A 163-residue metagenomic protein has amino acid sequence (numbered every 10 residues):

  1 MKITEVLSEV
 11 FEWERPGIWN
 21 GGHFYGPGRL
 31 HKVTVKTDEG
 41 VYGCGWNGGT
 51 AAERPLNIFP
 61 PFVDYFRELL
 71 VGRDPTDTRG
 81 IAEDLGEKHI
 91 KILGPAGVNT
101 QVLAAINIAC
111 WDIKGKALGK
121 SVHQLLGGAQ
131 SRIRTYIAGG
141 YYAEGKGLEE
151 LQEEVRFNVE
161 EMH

Functional and structural regions predicted by a protein language model:
M1-A51: Structured beta-strand/loop patches that form or line metal/cofactor-binding pockets in enzymes
P16, A96, G139: Catalytic cores of transferase enzymes with a strong primary signal for eukaryotic protein kinases
K32, D112, V155: Short glycine-/small-residue-rich flexible loop motifs, especially phosphate/cofactor-binding loops
K36-A117: Metal- or metallocofactor-binding catalytic centers and their adjacent structured scaffolds across diverse enzyme
W111, G127, A138-G140: Beta-hairpin (beta-strand-turn-beta-strand) motif
L125-R132: Flexible hinge/switch segments at interdomain interfaces of large molecular machines
R132-H163: Metal-dependent enolase-superfamily TIM-barrel catalytic cores that perform enediolate-based chemistry
